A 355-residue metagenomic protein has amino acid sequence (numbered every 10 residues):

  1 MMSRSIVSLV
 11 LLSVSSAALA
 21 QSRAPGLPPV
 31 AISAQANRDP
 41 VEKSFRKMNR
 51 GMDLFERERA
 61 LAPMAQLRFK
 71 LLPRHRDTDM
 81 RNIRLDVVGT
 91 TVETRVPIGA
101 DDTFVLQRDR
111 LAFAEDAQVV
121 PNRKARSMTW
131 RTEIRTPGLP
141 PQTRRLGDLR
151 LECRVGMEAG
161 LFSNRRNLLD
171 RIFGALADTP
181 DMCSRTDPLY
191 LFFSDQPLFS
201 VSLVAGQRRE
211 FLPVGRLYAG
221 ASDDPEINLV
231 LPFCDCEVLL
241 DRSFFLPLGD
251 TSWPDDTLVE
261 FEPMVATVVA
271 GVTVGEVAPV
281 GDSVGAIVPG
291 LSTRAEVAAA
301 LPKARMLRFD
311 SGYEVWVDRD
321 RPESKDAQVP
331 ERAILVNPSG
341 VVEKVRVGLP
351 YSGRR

Functional and structural regions predicted by a protein language model:
Q21-R108: N-terminal Sec/ER secretory leader and immediately downstream segment of secreted/extracellular precursors
K47-R68, R171-G174, D178-L191, D256: Contiguous beta-strand segments within globular domains
L71-P97, A177-E226: Extended low-complexity, serine/threonine- and proline-enriched intrinsically disordered segments
R76-N164: Structured domain cores in non-transmembrane regions
R131-R208: Short helix-loop boundary/capping segments
I227-G271: A cross-kingdom marker for long, charged
G271-R355: Residues within mature, well-folded domains
